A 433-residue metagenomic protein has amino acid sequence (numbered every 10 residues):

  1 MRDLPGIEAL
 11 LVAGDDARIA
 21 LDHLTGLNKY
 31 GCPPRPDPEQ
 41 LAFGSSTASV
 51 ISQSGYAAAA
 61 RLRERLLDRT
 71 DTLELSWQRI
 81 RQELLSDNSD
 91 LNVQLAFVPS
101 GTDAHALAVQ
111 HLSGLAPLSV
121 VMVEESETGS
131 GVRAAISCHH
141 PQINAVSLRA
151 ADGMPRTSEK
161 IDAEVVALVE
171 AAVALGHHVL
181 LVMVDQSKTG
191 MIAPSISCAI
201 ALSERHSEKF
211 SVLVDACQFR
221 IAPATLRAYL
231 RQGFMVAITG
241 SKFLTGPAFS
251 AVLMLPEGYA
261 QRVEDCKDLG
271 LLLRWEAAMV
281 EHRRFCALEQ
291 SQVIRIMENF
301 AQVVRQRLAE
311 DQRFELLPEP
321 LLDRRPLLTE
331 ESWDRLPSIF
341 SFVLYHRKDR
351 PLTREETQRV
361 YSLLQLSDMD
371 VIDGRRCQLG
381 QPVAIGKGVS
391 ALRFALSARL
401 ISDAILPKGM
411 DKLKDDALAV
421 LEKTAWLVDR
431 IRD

Functional and structural regions predicted by a protein language model:
R2-C32, P36, A116, V166 (+1 more regions): Conserved C-terminal alpha-helix-loop-beta "cap" of PLP-dependent enzymes that closes/shapes the active-site mouth
D3-A20, S49-D103, G114, E125: Conserved N-terminal alpha-helix of the aminotransferase class I/II PLP-enzyme fold
D22-L67, G190-S195: Polybasic, low-complexity association/targeting segments
G44-T47, E124-E125, M183-S187, L344-Y345 (+1 more regions): Structural motif
A48-S49, K242-L244, G258-A260, R347 (+1 more regions): Short, glycine-/Ser/Thr-/acidic-enriched flexible segments
A96-D268: Conserved PLP-enzyme active-site core in the AAT-like
A104-L112, W275-H282, A417-L427: Buried hydrophobic packing segments
F249-V293: A conserved active-site cap/scaffold subdomain adjacent to cofactor or substrate pockets
